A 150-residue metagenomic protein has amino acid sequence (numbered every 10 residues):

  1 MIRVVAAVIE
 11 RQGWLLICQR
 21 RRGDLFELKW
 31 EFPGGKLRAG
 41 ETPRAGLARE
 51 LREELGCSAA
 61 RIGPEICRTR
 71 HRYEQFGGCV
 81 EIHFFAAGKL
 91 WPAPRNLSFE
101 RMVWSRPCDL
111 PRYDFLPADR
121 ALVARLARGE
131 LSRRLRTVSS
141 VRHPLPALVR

Functional and structural regions predicted by a protein language model:
M1-L16, K36: Conserved N-terminal beta-strand and adjoining loop/helix that marks the start of the Nudix/MutT-like hydrolase domain
I2-R3, S58-A93, R101-V103: Active-site-adjacent beta-strand/loop module that shapes the phosphate/pyrophosphate-binding cleft
A7, W14-L15, K29, M102 (+1 more regions): A residue-level structural signature of the nucleotidyltransferase/glycosyltransferase Rossmann-like core
W14-C57: Conserved Nudix-box catalytic region and its N-terminal flanking loop in Nudix hydrolases and closely related
L37-R38, H71-R72, D109-P111: Short histidine/acidic/glycine/proline-rich micro-motifs that form metal- and phosphate-coordinating active-site loops
F84-A86, P94-A127: NUDIX/MutT-family hydrolases
A118-R150: Charged phosphate-binding loop/patch that engages nucleotide di/tri-phosphates or the phosphate backbone of nucleic
